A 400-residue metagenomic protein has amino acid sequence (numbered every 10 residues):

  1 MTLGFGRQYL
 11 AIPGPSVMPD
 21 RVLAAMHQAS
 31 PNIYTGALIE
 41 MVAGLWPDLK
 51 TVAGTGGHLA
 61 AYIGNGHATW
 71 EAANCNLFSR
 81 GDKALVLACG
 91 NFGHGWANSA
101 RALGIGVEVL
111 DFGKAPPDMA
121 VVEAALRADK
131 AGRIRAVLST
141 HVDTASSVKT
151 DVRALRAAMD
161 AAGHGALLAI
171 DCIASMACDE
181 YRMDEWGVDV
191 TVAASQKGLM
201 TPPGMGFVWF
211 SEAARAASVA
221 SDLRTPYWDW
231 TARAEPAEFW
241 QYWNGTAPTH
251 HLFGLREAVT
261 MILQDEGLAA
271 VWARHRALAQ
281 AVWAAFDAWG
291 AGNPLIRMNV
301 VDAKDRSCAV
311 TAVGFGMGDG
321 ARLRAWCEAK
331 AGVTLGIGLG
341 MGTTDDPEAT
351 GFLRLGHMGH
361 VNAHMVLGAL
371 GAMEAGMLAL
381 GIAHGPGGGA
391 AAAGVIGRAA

Functional and structural regions predicted by a protein language model:
R7-H67: A glycine-/small-polar-enriched, mobile loop at the entrance of the PLP active site in fold-type I
V17-M18, Q196-A285, A400: Active-site C-terminal subdomain of aminotransferase-like
G56-L85, C89-N98: Conserved beta-loop-alpha segment that forms the PLP phosphate-binding cup at the N-terminus of a helix
P117-A177, V190: Active-site phosphate-binding strand-loop segment of PLP-dependent enzymes
D184-Q196: Conserved active-site segment immediately N-terminal to the catalytic lysine that forms the internal aldimine
P294, M298-G368: Conserved C-terminal alpha-helix-loop-beta "cap" of PLP-dependent enzymes that closes/shapes the active-site mouth
P347-A400: PLP-dependent enzyme catalytic core of the Aspartate aminotransferase-like
